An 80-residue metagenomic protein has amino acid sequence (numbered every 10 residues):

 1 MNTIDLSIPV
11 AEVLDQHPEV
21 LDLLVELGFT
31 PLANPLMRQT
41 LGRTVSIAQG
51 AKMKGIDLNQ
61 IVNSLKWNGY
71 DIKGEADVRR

Functional and structural regions predicted by a protein language model:
M1-D77: Compact, charge-rich alpha-helical regulatory domains located at protein termini
